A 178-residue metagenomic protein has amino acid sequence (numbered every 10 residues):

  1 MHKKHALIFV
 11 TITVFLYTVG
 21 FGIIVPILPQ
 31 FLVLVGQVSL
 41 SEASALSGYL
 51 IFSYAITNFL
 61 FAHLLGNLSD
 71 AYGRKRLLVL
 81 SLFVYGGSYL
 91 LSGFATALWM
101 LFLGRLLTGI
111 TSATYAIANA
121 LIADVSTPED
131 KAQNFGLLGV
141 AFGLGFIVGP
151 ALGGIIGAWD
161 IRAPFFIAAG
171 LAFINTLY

Functional and structural regions predicted by a protein language model:
K3-L34: Pair of pore-lining "gating" transmembrane helices in MFS-fold secondary transporters
F15, S88, W99-A113: Hydrophobic core of transmembrane alpha-helices in multi-pass small-molecule transporters, especially MFS/SLC-type
Q30-F59: Extracellular/periplasmic helix-loop-helix junction of adjacent transmembrane segments in MFS-like secondary
I51, A55, L82, F135-G143: Small-residue-rich transmembrane alpha-helices and their cytosolic helix-loop interfaces in multi-pass secondary
Y54-H63, A113, F146-I147: Residue-level signature of mid-helix packing/kink "hotspots" within the transmembrane helices of 12-pass Major
F59-T96: Conserved MFS/SLC helix-loop-helix module at the cytosolic interface between two early adjacent transmembrane helices
G104-G143: Cytoplasmic helix-loop-helix junction between adjacent transmembrane helices in 12-TM secondary transporters
A141-Y178: Helix-loop-helix hairpin linking two adjacent transmembrane segments in secondary transporters
